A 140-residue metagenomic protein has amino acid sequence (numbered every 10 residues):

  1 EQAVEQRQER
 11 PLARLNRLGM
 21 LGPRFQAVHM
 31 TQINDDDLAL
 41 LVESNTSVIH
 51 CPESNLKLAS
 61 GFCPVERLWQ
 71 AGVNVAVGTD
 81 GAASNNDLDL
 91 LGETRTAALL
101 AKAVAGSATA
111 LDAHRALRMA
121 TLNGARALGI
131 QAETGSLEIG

Functional and structural regions predicted by a protein language model:
E1-D87, A105: Active-site core of metal-dependent hydrolases
R17-M20, R24, E66-I139: His/Asp/Glu-enriched, well-ordered alpha-helical/loop segment that forms or immediately abuts the divalent-metal
